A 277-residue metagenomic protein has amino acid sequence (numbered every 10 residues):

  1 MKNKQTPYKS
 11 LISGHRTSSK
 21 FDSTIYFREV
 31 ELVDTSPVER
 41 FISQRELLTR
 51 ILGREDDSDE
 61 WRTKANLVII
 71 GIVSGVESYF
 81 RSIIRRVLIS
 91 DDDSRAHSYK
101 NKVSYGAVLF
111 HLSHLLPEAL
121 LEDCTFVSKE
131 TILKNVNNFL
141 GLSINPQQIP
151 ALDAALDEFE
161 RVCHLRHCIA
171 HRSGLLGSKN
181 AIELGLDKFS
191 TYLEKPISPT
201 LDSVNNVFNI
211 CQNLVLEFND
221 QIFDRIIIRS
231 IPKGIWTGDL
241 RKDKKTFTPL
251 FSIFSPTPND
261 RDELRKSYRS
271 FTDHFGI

Functional and structural regions predicted by a protein language model:
M1-E31, S36, L175-I277: Polyanionic, low-complexity intrinsically disordered segments
M1-S74, S78-R85: Charged alpha-helical initiation segments
E39, D153, D157, D202-N205: Generic alpha-helical secondary structure signal
L47, G71, R161-C168, N206 (+2 more regions): Charged, amphipathic alpha-helical oligomerization/scaffolding segments
E55-L165: Helix-loop junctions and short alpha-helical segments
V76-I83, V87, D91, S173 (+2 more regions): A generic secondary-structure signal for well-formed alpha-helical elements
A155-E183: Histidine-centered, metal-coordinating catalytic motifs and their short helical/loop contexts
